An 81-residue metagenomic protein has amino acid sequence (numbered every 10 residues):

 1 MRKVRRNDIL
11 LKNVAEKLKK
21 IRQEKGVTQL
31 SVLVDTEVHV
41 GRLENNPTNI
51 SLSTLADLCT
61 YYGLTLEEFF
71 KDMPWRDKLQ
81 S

Functional and structural regions predicted by a protein language model:
M1-E24: A short, Lys/Arg-rich alpha-helix, primarily the initiator
E16, G26-V27, D35, I50-S53: Residue-level signal for the short linker/turn that defines the boundary of a DNA-recognition helix
K19, Q23, E37, N45-T48 (+1 more regions): Residue-level detection of the helix-turn-helix DNA-binding "recognition helix"
E24-R42: Short alpha-helical DNA-recognition segment
E44, T54, F70-M73: DNA major-groove recognition helix of helix-turn-helix
P47-T60, L79: Short, basic-rich loop-to-helix N-cap that marks the start of a DNA-contacting helix
G63-S81: Short C-terminal boundary/hinge segments that cap the last helix of small helical domains
